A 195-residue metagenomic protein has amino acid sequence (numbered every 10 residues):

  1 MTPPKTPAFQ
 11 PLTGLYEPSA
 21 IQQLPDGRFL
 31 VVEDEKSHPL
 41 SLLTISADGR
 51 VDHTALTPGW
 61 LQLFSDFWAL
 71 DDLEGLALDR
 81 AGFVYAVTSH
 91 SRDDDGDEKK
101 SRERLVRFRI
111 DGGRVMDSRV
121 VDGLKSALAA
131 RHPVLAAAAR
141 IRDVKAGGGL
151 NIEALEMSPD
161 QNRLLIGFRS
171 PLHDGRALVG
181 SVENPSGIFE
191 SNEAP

Functional and structural regions predicted by a protein language model:
M1-P195: Sequence/structural signature of beta-propeller domains
